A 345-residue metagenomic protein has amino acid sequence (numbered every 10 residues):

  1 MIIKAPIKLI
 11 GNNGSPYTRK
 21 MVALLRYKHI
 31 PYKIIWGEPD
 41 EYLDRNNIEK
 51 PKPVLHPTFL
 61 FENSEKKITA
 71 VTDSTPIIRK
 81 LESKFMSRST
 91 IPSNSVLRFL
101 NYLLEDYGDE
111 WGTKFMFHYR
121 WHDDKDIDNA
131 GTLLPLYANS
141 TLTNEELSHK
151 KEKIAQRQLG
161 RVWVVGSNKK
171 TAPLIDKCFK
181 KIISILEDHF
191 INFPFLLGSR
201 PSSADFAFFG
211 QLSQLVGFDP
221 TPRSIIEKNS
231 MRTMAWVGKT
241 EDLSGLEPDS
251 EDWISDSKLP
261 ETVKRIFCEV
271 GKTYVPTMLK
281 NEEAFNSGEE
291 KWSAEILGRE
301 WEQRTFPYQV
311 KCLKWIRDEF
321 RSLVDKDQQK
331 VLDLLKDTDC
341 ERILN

Functional and structural regions predicted by a protein language model:
M1-E146, L196, V216-G217, E269-N345: GST-like domain detector, emphasizing the conserved glutathione-binding G-site in the N-terminal thioredoxin-like
Y17, M21, I175-I182, L186-H189 (+4 more regions): Alpha-helical packing segments of well-folded alpha/beta enzyme cores
I78, E82, Y102-E105, I183 (+2 more regions): Non-transmembrane alpha-helical segments in soluble domains of secreted/periplasmic/extracellular proteins
E82-S89, V165-K170, N192-L197, D219-I225: Inter-helical turn/loop segments and adjacent helix faces that build the functional surface of alpha-helical bundle
H122, D126-D176: Divalent-metal (Mg2+/Mn2+/Ca2+)-assisted nucleotide/phosphate chemistry catalytic cores
V162-L196: Short N-terminal edge-element motif at the start of the domain
L196-V216: GST superfamily/GST-like fold recognition
F209-R299: Active-site/pore-lining binding-face segments in mid-to-C-terminal subdomains
